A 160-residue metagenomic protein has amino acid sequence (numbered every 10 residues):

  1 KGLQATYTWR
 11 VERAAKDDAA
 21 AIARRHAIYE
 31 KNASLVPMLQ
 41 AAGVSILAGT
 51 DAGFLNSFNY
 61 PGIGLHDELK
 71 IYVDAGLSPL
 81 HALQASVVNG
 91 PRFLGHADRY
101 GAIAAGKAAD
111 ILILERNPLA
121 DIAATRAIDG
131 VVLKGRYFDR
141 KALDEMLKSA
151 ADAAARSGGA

Functional and structural regions predicted by a protein language model:
K1-A75, A150-A160: Active-site neighborhoods of metal-dependent hydrolases
K31-L35, L65-E68, S86, R99 (+2 more regions): General structural feature for long, well-ordered alpha-helical segments within catalytic domains of soluble enzymes
D51, A85-V87: Alpha-helical transmembrane segments of multi-pass membrane proteins
Y60, S78-L83, R92-I128: Acidic, glycine-enriched loop/beta-strand segments at the rims of small-molecule binding/catalytic pockets
V131: Short aromatic-centered micro-motifs
